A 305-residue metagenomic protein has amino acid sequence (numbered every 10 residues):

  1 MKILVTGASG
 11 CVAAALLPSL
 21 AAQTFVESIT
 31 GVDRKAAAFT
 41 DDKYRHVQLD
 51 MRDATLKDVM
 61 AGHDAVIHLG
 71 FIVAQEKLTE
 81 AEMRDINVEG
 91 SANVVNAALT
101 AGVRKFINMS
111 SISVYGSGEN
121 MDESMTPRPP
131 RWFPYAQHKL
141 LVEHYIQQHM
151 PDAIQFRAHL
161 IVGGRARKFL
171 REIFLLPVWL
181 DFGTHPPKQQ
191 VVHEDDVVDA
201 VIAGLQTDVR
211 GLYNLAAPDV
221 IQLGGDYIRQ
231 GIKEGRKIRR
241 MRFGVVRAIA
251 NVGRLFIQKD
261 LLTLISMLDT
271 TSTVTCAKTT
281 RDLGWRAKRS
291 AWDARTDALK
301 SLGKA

Functional and structural regions predicted by a protein language model:
I3-A22: N-terminal Rossmann NAD(P)H-binding glycine-rich loop of SDR-like oxidoreductase domains
A38, E194, L223-I228, A250-R286: Conserved C-terminal active-site "lid" loop/helix of NAD(P)H-dependent oxidoreductases that clamps the redox cofactor
L49-E89, A97, V114-Y115: NAD(P)H-binding glycine-rich loop region in Rossmannoid oxidoreductase-like domains and their noncatalytic homologs
N93-P134: Conserved Rossmann-fold NAD(P)-dependent oxidoreductase catalytic core, especially the SDR/UDP-sugar
E119-F156, L160-I161: Catalytic helix-loop patch of NAD(P)-dependent Rossmann-fold dehydrogenases
H149-E194, Q230: NAD(P)-dependent short-chain dehydrogenase/reductase
A200-D260, C276, T296-L299: Mid/C-terminal beta-alpha module of Rossmann-like enzyme folds, strongest in SDR-family dehydrogenases/epimerases
K278-R281, K288-A305: Amphipathic terminal alpha-helices
